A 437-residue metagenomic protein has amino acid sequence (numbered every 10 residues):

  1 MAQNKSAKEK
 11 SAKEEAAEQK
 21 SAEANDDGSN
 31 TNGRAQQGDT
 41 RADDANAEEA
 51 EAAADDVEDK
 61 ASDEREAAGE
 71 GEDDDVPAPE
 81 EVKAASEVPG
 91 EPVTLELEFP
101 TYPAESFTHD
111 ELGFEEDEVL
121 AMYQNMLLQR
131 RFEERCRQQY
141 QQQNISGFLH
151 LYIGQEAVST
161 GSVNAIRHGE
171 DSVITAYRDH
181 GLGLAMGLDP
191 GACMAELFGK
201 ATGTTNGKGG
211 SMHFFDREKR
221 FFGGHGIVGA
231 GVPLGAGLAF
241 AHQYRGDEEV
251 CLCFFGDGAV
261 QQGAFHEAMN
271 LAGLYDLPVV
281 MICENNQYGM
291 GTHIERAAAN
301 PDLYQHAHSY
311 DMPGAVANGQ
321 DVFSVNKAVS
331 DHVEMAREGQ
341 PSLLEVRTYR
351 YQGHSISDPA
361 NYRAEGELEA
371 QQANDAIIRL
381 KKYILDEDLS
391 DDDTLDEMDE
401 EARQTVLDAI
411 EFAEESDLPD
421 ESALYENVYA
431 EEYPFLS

Functional and structural regions predicted by a protein language model:
A2-K5, D55-D59, D63, G69-R178 (+2 more regions): N-terminal amphipathic, basic-rich helices that act as targeting or association modules
A2-K5, E72-F99, M335-S437: Glycine/aspartate-rich loop-and-adjacent alpha/beta segment that forms the canonical ThDP
K10-S86: D/E-rich low-complexity acidic segments and tails
Q138, Q142-Y275, H293-A299, Y304 (+1 more regions): Cofactor-binding active-site loop characterized by glycine-rich and histidine/acidic residues
H180, N286-Q287, D321, R347-Q352 (+1 more regions): Glycine-rich beta-alpha junction loops
Q243-D247, A299-D331, A373-D399: Conserved thiamine diphosphate
Y275-E295: A short, conserved beta-to-alpha structural element at the edge of catalytic cores that scaffolds binding
I282-C283, A315-N318, V325, L343-R347: Short, conserved beta-strand edge motifs with alternating hydrophobic and charged residues
